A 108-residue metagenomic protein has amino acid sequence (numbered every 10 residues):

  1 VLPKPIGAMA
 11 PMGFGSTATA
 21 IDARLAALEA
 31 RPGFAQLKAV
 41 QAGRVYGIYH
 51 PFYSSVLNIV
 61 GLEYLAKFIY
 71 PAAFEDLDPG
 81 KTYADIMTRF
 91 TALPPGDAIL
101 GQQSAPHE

Functional and structural regions predicted by a protein language model:
V1-N58, E63, A73, G80-K81 (+1 more regions): Binding-cleft/active-site segments that stabilize strongly anionic ligands or cofactors
F68-A72: Active-site catalytic microenvironments for nucleophilic, acid-base chemistry
A84-I86: An alpha-beta-alpha
